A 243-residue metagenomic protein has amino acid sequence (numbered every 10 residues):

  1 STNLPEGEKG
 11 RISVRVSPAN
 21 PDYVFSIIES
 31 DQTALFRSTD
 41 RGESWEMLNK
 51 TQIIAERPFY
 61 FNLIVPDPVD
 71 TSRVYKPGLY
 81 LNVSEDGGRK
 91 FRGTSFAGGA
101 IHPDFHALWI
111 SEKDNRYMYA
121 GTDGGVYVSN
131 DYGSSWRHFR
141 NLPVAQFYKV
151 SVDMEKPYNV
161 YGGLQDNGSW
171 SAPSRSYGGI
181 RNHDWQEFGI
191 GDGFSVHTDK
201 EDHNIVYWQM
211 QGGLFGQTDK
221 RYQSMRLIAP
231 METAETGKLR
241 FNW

Functional and structural regions predicted by a protein language model:
S1-W243: Beta-propeller blade termini and top-face loops
